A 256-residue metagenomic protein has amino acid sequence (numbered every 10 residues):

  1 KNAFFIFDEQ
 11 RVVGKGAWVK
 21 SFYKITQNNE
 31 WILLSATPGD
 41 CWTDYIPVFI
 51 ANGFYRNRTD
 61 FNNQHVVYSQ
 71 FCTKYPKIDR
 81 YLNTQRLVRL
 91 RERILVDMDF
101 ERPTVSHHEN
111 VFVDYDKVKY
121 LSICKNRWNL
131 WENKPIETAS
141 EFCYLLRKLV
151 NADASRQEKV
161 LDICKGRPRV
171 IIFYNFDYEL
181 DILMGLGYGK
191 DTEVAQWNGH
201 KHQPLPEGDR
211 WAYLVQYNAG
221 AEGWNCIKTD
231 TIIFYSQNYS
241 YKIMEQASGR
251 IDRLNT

Functional and structural regions predicted by a protein language model:
K1: Inter-Walker segment of RecA-like/P-loop motor cores
F4, S21-R102, T256: Conserved P-loop NTPase motor "coupling/switch" region that bridges the ATPase
F7-D8, S248: Hydrophobic residues in beta-strands of the RecA-like P-loop NTPase core, especially within AAA+ ATPase
E9, L34-P38, Y174-F176, V215-N218: A short beta-strand-to-loop transition that corresponds to the Sensor-1 phosphate-sensing loop of AAA+ P-loop ATPases
Q10-F22: Conserved ATPase-coupling elements of RecA-like P-loop NTPase cores
V105-K190, G199: Conserved helicase/translocase motor-coupling segment
E193-T256: Conserved RecA-like P-loop NTPase helicase motor core
